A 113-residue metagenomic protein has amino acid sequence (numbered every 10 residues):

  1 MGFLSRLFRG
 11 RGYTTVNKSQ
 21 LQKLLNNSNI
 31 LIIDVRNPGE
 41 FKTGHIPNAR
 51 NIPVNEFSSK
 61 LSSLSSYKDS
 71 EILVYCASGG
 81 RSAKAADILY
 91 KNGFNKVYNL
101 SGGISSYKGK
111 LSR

Functional and structural regions predicted by a protein language model:
M1-I30, P38-E71, A77, R81-R113: Rhodanese-like catalytic fold shared by cysteine-dependent sulfurtransferases and DSP/PTP-type phosphatases
